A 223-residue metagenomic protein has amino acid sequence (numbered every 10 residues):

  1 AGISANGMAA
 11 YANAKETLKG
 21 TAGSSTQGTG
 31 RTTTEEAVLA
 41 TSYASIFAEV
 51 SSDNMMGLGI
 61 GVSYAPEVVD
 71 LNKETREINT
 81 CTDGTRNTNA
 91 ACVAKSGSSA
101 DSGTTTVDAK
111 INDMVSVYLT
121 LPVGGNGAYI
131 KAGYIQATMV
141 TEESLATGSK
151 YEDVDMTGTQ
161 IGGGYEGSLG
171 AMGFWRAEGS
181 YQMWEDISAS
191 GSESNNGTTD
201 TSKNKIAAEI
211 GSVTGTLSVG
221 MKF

Functional and structural regions predicted by a protein language model:
A1-A5, A44, N54-L58, V115 (+4 more regions): Outer-envelope beta-barrel architecture signal
A1-V68, G84-N87, C92-K95, Q136 (+2 more regions): Short glycine/proline- and aromatic-enriched beta-strand/turn motifs that initiate or cap beta-hairpins
A12-G20, V69-T75, M139-S144, E185-S190: Outer-membrane beta-barrel proteins
L18, S25-T34, C81, S98 (+2 more regions): Predominantly the C-terminal beta-signal and adjacent terminal strand-loop region of outer-membrane beta-barrel
A22-G30, A90-D101, M139-T147, N196-D200: Flexible, solvent-exposed coil segments and beta strand-coil junctions, predominantly the extracellular/periplasmic
R31-T32, V38-A44, A109-V115, K150 (+3 more regions): Residues that define the transmembrane beta-barrel architecture of outer-membrane proteins
A44-S52, V62-Y64, D113-V123, A132-Y134 (+3 more regions): Residues on the lipid-exposed face of transmembrane beta-strands in outer-membrane beta-barrel proteins
G57-L71, R76-D83, N89-A137: Detector for outer-membrane/organellar transmembrane beta-barrel domains, recognizing the amphipathic beta-strand
